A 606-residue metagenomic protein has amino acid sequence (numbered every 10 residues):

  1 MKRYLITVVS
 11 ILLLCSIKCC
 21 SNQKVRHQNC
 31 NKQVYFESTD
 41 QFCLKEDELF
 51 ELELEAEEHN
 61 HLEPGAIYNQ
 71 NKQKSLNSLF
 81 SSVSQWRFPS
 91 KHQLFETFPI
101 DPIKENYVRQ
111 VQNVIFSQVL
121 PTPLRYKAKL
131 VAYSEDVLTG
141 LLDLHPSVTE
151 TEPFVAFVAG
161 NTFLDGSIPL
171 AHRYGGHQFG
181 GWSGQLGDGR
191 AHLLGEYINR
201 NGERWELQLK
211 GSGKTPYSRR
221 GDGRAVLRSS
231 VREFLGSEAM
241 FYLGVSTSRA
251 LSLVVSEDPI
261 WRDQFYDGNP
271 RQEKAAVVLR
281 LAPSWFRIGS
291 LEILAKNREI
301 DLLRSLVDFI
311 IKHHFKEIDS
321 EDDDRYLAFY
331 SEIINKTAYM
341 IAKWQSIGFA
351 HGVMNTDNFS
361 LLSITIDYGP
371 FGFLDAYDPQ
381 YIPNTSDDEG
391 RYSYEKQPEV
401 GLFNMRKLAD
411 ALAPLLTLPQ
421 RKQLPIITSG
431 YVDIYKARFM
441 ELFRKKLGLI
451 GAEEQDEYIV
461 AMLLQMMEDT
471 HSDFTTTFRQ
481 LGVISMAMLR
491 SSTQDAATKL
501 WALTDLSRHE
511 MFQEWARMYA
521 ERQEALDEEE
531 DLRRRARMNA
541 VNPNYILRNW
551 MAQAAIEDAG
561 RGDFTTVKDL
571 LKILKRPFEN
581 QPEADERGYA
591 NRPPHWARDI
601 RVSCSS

Functional and structural regions predicted by a protein language model:
K2-R173, F179, D388-S606: Regulatory N- and C-terminal appendages and interdomain linkers associated with kinase/kinase-like NTP transferase
N106-N113, W205-P216, V307, I311 (+3 more regions): Active-site-adjacent bridging/hinge elements
P121-P123, D222-R224, L327-A328: Short, contiguous strand/loop micro-motifs
K127-V131, E135-D319, L361-I366, L374 (+8 more regions): Conserved ATP-binding subdomain of kinase catalytic cores across diverse folds
S229-S230, I260-D263, D267-H351, L362-Q465: ATP-dependent phospho-/nucleotidyl transfer catalytic cores
M354-F359: Hydrophobic residue at the +6 position relative to the catalytic HRD Asp in the kinase catalytic loop
